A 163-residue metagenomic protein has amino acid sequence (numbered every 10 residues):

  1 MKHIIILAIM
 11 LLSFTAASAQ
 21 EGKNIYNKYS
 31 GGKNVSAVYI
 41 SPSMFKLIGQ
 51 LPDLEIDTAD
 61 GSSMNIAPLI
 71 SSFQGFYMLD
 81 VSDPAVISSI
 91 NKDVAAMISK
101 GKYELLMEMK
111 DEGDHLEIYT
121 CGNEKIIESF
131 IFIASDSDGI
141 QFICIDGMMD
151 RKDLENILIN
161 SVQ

Functional and structural regions predicted by a protein language model:
M1-I25: Bacterial Sec-dependent N-terminal signal peptides
H3, E108-N123: A mid-sequence interfacial segment
G22-A85: Early exported N-terminus immediately downstream of N-terminal targeting peptides
G32-V35, S71-F73, D111-G113, I127 (+1 more regions): Extracytoplasmic
S41, E112, S135-S137: Short strand-coil-strand connectors
L69-D114: Mid-length scaffold segments of soluble, non-membrane domains
Y119-D150: A short, solvent-exposed beta-edge/loop patch
R151-Q163: A recognition module on extended beta-rich or small alphabeta surfaces enriched in W/G with H and D/E
